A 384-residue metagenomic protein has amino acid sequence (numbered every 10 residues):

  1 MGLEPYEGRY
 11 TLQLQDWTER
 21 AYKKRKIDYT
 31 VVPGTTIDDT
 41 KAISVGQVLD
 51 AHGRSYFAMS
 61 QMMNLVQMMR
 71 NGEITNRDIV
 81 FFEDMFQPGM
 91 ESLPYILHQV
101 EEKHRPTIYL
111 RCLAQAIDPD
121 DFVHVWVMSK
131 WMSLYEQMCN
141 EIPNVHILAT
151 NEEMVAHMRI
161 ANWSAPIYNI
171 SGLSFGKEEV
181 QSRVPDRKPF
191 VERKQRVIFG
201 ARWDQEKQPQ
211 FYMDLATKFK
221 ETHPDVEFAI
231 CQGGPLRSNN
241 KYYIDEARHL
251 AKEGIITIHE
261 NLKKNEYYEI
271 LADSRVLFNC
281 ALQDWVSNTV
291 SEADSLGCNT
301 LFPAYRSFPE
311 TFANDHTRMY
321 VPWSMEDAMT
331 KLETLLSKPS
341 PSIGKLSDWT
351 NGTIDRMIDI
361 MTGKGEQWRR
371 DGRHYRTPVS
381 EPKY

Functional and structural regions predicted by a protein language model:
M1-L93: N-terminal pre-catalytic "stem/leader" segment of glycosyltransferase-like enzymes
Y56, W323-E326, T334-Y384: A charged, aromatic-enriched C-terminal amphipathic alpha-helix characteristic of glycosyltransferases across folds
V125-I147: Membrane-proximal helix-turn-helix segments that form the acceptor-binding/catalytic region of lipid-linked
E153, N169-P185, G234-P235: Short beta-strand->alpha-helix junction loop in the catalytic core of nucleotide-activated group-transfer enzymes
D186-K220, A229: Conserved donor-binding/catalytic core segment of Leloir-type glycosyltransferases
E227-I244, E260: Glycosyltransferase donor-sugar binding loop
A281-Q283: Aromatic "clamp/platform" in nucleotide-sugar-dependent glycosyltransferases that forms part of the donor/acceptor
P309-T334: Change "using UDP/GDP/dTDP sugars" to "using nucleotide sugars
